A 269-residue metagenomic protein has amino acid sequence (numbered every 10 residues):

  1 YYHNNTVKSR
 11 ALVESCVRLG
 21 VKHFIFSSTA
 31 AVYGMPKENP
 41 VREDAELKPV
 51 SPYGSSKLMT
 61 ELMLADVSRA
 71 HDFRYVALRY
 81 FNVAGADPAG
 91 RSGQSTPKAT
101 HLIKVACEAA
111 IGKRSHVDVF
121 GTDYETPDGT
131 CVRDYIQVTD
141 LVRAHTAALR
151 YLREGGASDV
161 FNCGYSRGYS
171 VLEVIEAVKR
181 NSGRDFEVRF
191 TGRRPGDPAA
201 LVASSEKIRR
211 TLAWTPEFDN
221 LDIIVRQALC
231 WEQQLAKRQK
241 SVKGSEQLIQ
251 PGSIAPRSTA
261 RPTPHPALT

Functional and structural regions predicted by a protein language model:
Y1-Y2, C16: A hydrophobic alpha-helix adjacent to the NAD(P)-binding/active-site core of NAD(P)-dependent oxidoreductases, strongly
Y2, A45, V50-L58, S92-K104 (+2 more regions): Short-chain dehydrogenase/reductase
S9-R10, L58-A65, I103-K104, V142-R143 (+1 more regions): Conserved active-site helix of classical SDR/Rossmann-fold NAD(P)-dependent CH-OH oxidoreductases
R10-P52, D66, A70, V76: Conserved Rossmann-fold NAD(P)-dependent oxidoreductase catalytic core, especially the SDR/UDP-sugar
F24-F26, V76-R79, D134, N162-C163: Structural signature of the Rossmann-like NAD(P)-dependent dehydrogenase/reductase core
M35, K48-A86, K104-R114: Active-site Tyr-X1-5-Lys
E108-I254, P262-T269: C-terminal substrate-binding subdomain of Rossmann-fold SDR/epimerase-dehydratase oxidoreductases
